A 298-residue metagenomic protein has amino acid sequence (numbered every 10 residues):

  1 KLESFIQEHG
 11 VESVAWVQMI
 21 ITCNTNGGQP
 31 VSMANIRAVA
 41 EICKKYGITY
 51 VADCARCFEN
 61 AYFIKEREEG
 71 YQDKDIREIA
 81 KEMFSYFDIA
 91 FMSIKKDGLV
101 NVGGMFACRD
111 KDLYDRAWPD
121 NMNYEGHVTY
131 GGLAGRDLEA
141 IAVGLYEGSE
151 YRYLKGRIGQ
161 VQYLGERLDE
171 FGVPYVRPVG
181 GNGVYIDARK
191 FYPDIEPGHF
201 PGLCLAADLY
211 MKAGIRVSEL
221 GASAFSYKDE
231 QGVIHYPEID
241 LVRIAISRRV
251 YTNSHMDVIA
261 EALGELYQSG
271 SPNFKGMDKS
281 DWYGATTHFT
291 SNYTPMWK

Functional and structural regions predicted by a protein language model:
K1-V173, E196: Conserved PLP-enzyme active-site core in the AAT-like
N24, K96-D97, D110-L113, Y146-G148 (+4 more regions): Short, glycine-/Ser/Thr-/acidic-enriched flexible segments
A38, I42-K45, Y163, R167-F171 (+2 more regions): Generic non-transmembrane alpha-helical segments
C108-R116, R136, M211-E238: Flexible glycine/proline-rich, aromatic-decorated loop/lid segments
D115, P193-P201, R249-V258: Short, conserved charged micro-motifs
G148, K212, A224-K298: PLP-dependent enzyme catalytic core of the Aspartate aminotransferase-like
V161, R189-R216, E230-P237: Active-site loop ensemble at the mouth of alpha/beta enzyme cores that anchors a bound cofactor
V161-Q162, V176-A188: Conserved glycine-rich beta-strand-loop-beta hairpin in the small C-terminal domain of fold type I
